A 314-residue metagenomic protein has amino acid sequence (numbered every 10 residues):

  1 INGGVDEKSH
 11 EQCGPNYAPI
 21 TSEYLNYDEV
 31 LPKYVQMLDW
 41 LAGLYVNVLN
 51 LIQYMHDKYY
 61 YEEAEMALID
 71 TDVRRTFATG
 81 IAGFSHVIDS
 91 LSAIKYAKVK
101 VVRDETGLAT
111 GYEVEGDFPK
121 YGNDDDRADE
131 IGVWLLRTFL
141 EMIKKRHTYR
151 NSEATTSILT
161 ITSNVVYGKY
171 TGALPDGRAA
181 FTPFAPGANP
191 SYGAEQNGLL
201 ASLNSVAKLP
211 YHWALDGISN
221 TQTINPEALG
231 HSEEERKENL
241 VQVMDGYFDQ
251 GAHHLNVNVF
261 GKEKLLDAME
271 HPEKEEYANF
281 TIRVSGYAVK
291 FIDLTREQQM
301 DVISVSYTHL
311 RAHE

Functional and structural regions predicted by a protein language model:
I1-G116, L199-V305: Structured mid-domain segments that build the active-site/substrate or prosthetic-cofactor binding neighborhood
I1-Y17, R150-L209, N220-Q222: Catalytic nucleotidyl-transfer cores of nucleotide-processing enzymes
Q53, A64-M66, V101-G187: Internal maturation/activation junctions in enzymes
L135, F139, I143, G193-S202 (+1 more regions): Unusually extended, aromatic-enriched hydrophobic runs near protein termini
T308-E314: Conserved small/polar residues in nucleotide/adenosyl-binding loops
